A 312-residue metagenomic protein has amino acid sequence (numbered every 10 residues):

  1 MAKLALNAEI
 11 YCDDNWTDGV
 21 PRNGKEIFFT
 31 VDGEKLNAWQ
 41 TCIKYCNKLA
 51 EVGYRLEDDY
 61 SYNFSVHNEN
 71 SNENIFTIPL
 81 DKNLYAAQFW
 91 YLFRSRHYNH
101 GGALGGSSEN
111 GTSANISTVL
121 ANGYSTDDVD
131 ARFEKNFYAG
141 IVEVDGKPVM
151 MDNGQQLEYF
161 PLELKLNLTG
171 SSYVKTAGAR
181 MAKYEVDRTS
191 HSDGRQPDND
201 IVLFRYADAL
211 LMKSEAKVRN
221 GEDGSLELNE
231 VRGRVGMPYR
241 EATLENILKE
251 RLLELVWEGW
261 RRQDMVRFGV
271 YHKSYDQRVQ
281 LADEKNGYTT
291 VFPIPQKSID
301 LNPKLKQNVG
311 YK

Functional and structural regions predicted by a protein language model:
M1-E9, E230-G236: Acidic helix/loop microenvironments that form the catalytic cleft of cell-wall polysaccharide enzymes
K3-L166: An aromatic- and glycine-enriched ligand-binding surface/loop that stacks and positions planar moieties
N7, Y11-D14, K35, M212 (+2 more regions): Alpha-helix C-terminal capping/termination sites
T30, N37, D223-L226, A242: A structural signal for alpha-helical segments
I43-C46, S225-L228, L244: Extracytoplasmic/secreted envelope proteins and their assembly/folding machinery, especially bacterial periplasmic
S65-A103, S107-T112, D193-Q196, I201-L203 (+3 more regions): Long, intrinsically disordered, low-complexity segments
A131-V231: C-terminal substrate/ligand-recognition segments
